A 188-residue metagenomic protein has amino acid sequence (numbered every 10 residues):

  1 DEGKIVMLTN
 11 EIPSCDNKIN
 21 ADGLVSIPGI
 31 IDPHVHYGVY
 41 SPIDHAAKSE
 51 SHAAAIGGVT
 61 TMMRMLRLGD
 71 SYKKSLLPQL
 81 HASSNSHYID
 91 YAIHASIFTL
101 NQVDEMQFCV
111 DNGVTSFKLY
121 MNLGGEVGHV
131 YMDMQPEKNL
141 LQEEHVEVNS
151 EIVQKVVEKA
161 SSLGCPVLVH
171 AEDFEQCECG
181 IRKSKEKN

Functional and structural regions predicted by a protein language model:
D1-I27: Histidine-rich, glycine-flanked metal-binding segment
G3, G23, H34, A54 (+4 more regions): Divalent metal-coordination and catalytic microenvironments
P13, I31, G57, I89 (+1 more regions): Structured loop/turn residues at beta-strand edges in well-structured enzyme cores
P13, S26-I27, P33-H34, V39 (+3 more regions): Residues in flexible loops and secondary-structure boundaries
D16, V35, P42-D44, K48 (+2 more regions): General N-terminal targeting signals
A21-S86: Metal-associated gating/positioning segment near the N- to mid-region
L68-L77, H81-N188: Histidine/acidic-residue-rich, glycine-tolerant segments that coordinate divalent metal ions
